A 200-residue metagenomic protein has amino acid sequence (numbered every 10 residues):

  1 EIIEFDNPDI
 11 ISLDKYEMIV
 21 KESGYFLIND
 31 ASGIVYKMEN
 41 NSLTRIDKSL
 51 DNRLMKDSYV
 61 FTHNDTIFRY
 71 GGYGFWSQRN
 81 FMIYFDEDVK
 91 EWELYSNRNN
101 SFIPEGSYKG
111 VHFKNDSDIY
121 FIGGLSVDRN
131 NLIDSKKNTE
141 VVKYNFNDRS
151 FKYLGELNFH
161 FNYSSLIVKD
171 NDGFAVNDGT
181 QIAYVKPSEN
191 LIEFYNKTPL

Functional and structural regions predicted by a protein language model:
E1-D57: Post-signal peptide N-terminal segment of secreted/secretory-pathway proteins
I2-N7, E39, T44-L50, E91-N99 (+2 more regions): Beta-propeller fold detector
P8-V20, N52-N64, F102-F113, F159-N171 (+1 more regions): Repeated scaffold domains used in trafficking and secretory/extracellular systems, primarily beta-propellers
S23-L27, D65-Y70, S117-I122, D172-V176: Entry beta-strands of beta-propeller and related beta-repeat scaffolds
L27, S32-I34, Y73-S77, S126-N130 (+1 more regions): Short glycine/acidic-enriched loop and turn motifs that connect beta-strands
V35, R79-E91, I133-R149, I182-P199: Beta-propeller blade signature
R45, N64-T66, Y70, W76-F85 (+1 more regions): A sequence/structural signal of beta-propeller blade repeats
I122-G124, L157-E189: Loop/turn-rich, solvent-exposed surfaces of beta-rich toroidal or solenoidal domains
